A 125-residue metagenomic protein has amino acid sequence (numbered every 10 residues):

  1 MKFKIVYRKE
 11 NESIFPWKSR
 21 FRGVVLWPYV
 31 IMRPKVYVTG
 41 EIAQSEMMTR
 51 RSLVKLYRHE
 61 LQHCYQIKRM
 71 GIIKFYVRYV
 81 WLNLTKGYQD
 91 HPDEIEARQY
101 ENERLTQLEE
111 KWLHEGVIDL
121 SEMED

Functional and structural regions predicted by a protein language model:
M1-K35, I95, E103, L108-E109 (+2 more regions): Auxiliary, metal-adjacent structural segments of Zn-dependent hydrolase domains
F15-R20, G40-Q44, R50-R51, I67-E96 (+1 more regions): Post-HEXXH active-site segment of zinc metalloproteases
R22-V24, T39-G40, L56: Terminal, compositionally biased segments used for targeting/anchoring and flexible tails
W27-T49: Charged, low-complexity, helix/coiled-coil-prone segments
P34, C64-Y65, R69, Y100: Generic hydrophobic alpha-helical membrane-span motif
I42, N102-E103: Low-complexity, flexible helical/coil segments
T49-Y65: Short alpha-helix carrying the canonical HExxH Zn2+-binding catalytic motif
